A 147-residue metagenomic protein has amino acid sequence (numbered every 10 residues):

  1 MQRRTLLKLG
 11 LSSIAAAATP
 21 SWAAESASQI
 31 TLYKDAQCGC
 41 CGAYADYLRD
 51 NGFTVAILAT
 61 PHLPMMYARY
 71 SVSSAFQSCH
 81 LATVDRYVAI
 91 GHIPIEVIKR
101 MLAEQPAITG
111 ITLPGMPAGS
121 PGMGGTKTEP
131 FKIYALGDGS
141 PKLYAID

Functional and structural regions predicted by a protein language model:
T5-A23: N-terminal export signals
S28-A43: Local sequence-structure signature of Cys/Sec-based thiol-disulfide redox active-site neighborhoods
Q29-I30, F53-T54, R86-V88: Short active-site oxyanion
Q37, Y44, A59-H62, P94 (+1 more regions): Stable alpha-helical elements in mature extracytoplasmic
Y44-Y47, M66: Secreted/processed peptides and extracellular or luminal domains of membrane proteins
D46-F53, I57: Iron-sulfur (Fe-S) cluster-binding segments and ferredoxin-like electron-carrier domains, especially [2Fe-2S]
V55-M66, F76, V84: Thiol-based oxidoreductase modules, predominantly thioredoxin-like and allied folds used for disulfide exchange
R69, A75-D147: Thiol/selenol-based redox catalytic cores and closely related redox-interacting motifs
